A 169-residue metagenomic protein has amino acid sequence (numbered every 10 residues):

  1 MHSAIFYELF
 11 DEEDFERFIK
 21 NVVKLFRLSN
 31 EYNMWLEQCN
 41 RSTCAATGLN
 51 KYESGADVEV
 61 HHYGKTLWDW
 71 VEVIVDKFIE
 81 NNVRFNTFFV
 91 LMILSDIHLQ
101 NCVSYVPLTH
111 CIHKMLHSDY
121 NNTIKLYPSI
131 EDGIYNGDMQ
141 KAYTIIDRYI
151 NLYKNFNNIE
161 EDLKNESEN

Functional and structural regions predicted by a protein language model:
M1-S54, L67, Q140-N169: A boundary/linker detector
C44-G48, V106-I112: Short cysteine-rich clusters marking metal-coordination/redox-active sites
L49-S104: Histidine-centered nuclease catalytic patch
H61-H62, C111-H113: Histidine-centered divalent metal-coordination motifs
V73-D76, K125-I130: Post-HEXXH active-site segment of zinc metalloproteases
Q100, Y127-I130, G137-D147: Acidic, low-complexity, intrinsically disordered interaction modules
M115-L126: Substrate-binding/catalytic groove segments of enzymes that remodel or degrade extracellular structural polymers
N121, E131-I134: Contiguous, low-complexity intrinsically disordered segments that are highly enriched in charged residues
